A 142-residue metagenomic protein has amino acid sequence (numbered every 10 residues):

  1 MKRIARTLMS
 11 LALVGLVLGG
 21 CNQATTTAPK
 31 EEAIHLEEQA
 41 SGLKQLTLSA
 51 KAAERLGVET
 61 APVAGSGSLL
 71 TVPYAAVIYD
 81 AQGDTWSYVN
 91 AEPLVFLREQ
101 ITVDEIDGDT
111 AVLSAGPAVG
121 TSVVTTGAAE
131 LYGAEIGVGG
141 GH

Functional and structural regions predicted by a protein language model:
M1-C21: Sec-dependent bacterial lipoprotein signal peptides
L8-M9, A75, D107-G108: Generic detector of short alpha-helix boundary/capping microenvironments and adjacent low-complexity segments
C21-P62, W86-H142: Short alpha-helical boundary/capping segments at helix-coil junctions
A61-V72: Short, glycine/small-residue-enriched coil/turn segments at secondary-structure junctions
L70, D80, L94-F96: A cross-taxa feature marking solvent-exposed loop/turn segments within ectodomains of secreted and single-pass membrane
V77-D80, D84-W86: Compact, glycine-rich, soluble single-domain proteins
